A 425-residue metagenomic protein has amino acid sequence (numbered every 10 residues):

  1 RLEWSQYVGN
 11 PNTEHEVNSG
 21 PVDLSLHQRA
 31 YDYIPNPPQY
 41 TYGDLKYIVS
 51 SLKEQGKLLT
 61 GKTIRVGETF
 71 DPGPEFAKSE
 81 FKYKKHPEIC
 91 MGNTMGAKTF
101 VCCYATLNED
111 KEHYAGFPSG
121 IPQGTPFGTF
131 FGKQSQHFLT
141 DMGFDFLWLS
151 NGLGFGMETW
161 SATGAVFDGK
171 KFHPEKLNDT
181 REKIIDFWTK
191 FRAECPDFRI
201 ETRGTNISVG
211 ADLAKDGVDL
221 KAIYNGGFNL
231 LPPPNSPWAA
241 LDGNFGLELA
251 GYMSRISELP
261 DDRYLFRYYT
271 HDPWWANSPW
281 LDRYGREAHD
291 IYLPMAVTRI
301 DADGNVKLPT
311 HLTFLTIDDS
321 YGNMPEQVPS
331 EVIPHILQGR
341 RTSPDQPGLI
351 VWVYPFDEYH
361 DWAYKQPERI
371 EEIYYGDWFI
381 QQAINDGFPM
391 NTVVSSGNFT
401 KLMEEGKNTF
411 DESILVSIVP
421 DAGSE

Functional and structural regions predicted by a protein language model:
R1-E425: Glycan-processing catalytic domains of CAZymes
